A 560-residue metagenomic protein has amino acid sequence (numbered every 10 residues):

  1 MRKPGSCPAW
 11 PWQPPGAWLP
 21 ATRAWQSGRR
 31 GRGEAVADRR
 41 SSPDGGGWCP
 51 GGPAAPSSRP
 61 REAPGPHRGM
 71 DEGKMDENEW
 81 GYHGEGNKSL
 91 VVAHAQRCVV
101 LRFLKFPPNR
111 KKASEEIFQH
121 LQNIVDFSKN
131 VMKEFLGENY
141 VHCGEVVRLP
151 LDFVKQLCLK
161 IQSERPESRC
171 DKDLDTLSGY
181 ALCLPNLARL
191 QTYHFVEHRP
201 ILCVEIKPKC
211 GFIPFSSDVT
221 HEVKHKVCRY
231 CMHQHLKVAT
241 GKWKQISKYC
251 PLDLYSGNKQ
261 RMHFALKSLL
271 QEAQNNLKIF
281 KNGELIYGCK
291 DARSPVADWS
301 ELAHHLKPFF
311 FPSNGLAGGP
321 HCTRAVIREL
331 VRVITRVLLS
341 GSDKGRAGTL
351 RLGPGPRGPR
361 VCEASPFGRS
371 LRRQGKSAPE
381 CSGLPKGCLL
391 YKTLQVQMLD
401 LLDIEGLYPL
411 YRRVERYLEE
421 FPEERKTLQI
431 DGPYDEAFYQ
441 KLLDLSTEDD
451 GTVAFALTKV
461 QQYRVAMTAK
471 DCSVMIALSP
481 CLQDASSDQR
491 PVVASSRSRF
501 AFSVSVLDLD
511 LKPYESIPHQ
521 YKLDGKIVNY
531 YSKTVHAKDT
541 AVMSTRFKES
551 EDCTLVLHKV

Functional and structural regions predicted by a protein language model:
R2-G5, P64-V560: Conserved ATP-binding subdomain of kinase catalytic cores across diverse folds
G5-S6, Q26-G33, G47, S57: Intrinsic disorder/low-complexity segments enriched in small, polar and charged residues
W10, G31, G45-G46, P53 (+1 more regions): Low-complexity, intrinsically disordered segments with a bias for serine/threonine
W10-W12, W18, W25, W48: Tryptophan (W) side chains
